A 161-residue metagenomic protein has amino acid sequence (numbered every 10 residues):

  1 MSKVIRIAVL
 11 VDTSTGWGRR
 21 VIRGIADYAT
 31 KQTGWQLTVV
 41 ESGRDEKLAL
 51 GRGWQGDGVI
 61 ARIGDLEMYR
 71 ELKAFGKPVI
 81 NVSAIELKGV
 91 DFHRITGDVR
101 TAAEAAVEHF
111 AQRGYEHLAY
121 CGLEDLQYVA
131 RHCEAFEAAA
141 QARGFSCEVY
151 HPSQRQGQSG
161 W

Functional and structural regions predicted by a protein language model:
M1-G58, M68-W161: Bacterial carbohydrate/catabolite-sensing allosteric modules
